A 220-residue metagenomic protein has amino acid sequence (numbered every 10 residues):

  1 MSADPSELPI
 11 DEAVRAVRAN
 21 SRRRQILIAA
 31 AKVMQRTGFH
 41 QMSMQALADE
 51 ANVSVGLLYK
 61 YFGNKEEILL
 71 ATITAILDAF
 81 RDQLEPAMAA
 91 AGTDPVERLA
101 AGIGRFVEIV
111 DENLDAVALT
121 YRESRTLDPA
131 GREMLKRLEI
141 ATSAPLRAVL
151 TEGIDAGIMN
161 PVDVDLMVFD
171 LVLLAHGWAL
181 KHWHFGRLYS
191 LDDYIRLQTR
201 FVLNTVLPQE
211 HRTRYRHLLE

Functional and structural regions predicted by a protein language model:
M1-D11: Short, intrinsically disordered or compositionally biased N-terminal tails of bacterial proteins
D11-R15, T72-A100, L146, T151: Amphipathic alpha-helical linker/stalk segments
A19-A31, L47, T72-I76, F80 (+1 more regions): Generic hydrophobic, amphipathic alpha-helix propensity
Q25, V33-E67, A71: Helix-turn-helix
A71, E85-A116, M167-L171, I195 (+1 more regions): Hydrophobic alpha-helical connector segments
D78-E85, I109, A130-A156, D165-F169 (+1 more regions): Amphipathic alpha-helical packing segments from all-alpha helical-bundle domains
D111-A130: Amphipathic alpha-helical segments used for helix-helix packing
A118-Y121, R132, I154-R200, Q209-E220: Hydrophobic/aromatic-rich alpha-helical bundle segments in the mid-to-C-terminal region
